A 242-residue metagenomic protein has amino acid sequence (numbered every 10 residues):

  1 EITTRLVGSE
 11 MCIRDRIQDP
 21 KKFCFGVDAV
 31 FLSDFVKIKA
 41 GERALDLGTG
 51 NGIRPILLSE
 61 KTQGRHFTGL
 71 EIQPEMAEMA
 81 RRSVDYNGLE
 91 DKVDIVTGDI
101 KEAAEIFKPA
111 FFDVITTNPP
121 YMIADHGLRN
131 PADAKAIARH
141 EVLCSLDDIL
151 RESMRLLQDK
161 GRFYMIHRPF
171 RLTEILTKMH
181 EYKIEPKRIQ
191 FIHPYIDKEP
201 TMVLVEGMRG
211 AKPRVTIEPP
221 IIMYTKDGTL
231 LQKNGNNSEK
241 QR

Functional and structural regions predicted by a protein language model:
E1-G8, I13: Single conserved hydrophobic/aromatic residue that forms the stacking wall/gate of nucleotide- or nucleobase-binding
D15, H66, K92-D94, E185-R188: Conserved beta-strand segments of alpha/beta enzyme cores
I17, K21, L143-P194, K198-P200: Conserved Class I SAM-dependent methyltransferase catalytic core
Q18-I38: Conserved SAM-binding loop and adjacent beta-strand
L32, N118, I149, G207: Residue-level signal for inorganic ion chemistry
F35-L128: Conserved SAM/SAH cofactor-binding pocket of Class I
P119-D148: Mobile active-site "lid"/loop adjacent to the S-adenosyl-L-methionine
E199-R242: SAM/dcSAM-binding transferase cores
